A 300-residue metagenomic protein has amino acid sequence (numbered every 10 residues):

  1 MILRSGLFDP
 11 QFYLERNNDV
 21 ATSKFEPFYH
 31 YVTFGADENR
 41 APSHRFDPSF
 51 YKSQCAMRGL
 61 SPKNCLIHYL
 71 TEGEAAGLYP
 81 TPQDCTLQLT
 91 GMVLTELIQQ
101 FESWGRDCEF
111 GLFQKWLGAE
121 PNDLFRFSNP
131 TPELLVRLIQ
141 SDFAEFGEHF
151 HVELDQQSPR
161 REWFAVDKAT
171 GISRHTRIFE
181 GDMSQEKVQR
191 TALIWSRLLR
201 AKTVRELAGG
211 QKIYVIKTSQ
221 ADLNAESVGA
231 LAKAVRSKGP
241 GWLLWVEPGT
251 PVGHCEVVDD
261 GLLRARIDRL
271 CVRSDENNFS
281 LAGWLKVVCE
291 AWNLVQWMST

Functional and structural regions predicted by a protein language model:
M1-T95: Charge-rich, low-complexity intrinsically disordered regions
C85-T300: Extracellular glycan-modifying ectodomains
